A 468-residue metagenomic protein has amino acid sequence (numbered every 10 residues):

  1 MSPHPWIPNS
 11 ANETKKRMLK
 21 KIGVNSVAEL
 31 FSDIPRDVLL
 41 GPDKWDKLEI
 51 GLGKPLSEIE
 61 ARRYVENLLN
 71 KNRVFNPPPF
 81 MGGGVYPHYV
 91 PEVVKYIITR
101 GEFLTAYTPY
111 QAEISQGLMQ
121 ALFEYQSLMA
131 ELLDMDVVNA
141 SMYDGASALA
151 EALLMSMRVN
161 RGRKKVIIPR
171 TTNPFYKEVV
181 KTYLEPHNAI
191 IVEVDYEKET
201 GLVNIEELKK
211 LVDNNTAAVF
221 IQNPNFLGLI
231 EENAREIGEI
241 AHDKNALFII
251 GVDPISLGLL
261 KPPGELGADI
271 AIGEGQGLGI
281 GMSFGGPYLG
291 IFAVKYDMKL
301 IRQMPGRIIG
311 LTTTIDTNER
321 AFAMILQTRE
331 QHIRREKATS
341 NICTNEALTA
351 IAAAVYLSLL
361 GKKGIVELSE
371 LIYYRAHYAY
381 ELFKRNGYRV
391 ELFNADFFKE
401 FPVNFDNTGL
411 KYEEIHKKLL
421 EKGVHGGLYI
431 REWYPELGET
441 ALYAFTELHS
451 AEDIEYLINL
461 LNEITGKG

Functional and structural regions predicted by a protein language model:
M1-M18, I315-E319: Charged, compositionally biased N-terminal leader segments and the immediate start of the first structured element
W6-I7, G117, S147-A321, G387-Y388 (+5 more regions): Conserved PLP-enzyme active-site core in the AAT-like
V24-V38, A268-G273: TRNA-binding/sensing appendages of the translation machinery
R36, L40-E124: N-terminal entrance/gating region of PLP-dependent enzymes' catalytic architecture
T99-A112, L128-M135, R161-R163, L184-V192 (+4 more regions): Gly-rich Lys/Arg/Thr-decorated short loops/hinges at beta-loop-alpha junctions or inter-strand turns that position
Y110-I114, E131-A150: Short loop-beta-helix segment that forms the pyridoxal 5′-phosphate
L278-N386, E391-N394: Active-site C-terminal subdomain of aminotransferase-like
K363-Y456: Conserved C-terminal alpha-helix-loop-beta "cap" of PLP-dependent enzymes that closes/shapes the active-site mouth
